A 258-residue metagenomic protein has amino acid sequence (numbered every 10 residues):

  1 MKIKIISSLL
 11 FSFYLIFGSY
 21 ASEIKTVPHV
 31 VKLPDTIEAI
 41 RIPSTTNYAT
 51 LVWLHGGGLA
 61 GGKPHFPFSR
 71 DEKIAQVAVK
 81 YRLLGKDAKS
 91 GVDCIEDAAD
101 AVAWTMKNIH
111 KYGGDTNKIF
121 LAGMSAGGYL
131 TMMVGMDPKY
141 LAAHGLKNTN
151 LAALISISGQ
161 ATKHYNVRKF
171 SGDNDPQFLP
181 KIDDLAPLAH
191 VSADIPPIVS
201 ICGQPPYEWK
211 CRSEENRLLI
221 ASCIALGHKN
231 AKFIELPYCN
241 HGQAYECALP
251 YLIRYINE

Functional and structural regions predicted by a protein language model:
Y20-T46: N-terminal cap/lid segment of alpha/beta-hydrolase-fold proteins
N47-G57: Short beta-strand element of the alpha/beta-hydrolase
K63-V79: Short amphipathic alpha-helix adjacent to the substrate-entry channel of hydrolases
K89-H110: Alpha/beta-hydrolase active-site loop
K107-V167: Primarily recognizes the serine-hydrolase "nucleophile elbow" in alpha/beta-hydrolase and SGNH/GDSL folds
A152-H190: Mobile cap/lid helix-loop segments that gate and shape the active-site cleft of serine hydrolases
V199-W209: Conserved strand-to-loop "acid loop" that flanks and positions the catalytic carboxylate
I201, R217, I224-E258: C-terminal catalytic histidine-bearing segment of alpha/beta-hydrolase fold enzymes
